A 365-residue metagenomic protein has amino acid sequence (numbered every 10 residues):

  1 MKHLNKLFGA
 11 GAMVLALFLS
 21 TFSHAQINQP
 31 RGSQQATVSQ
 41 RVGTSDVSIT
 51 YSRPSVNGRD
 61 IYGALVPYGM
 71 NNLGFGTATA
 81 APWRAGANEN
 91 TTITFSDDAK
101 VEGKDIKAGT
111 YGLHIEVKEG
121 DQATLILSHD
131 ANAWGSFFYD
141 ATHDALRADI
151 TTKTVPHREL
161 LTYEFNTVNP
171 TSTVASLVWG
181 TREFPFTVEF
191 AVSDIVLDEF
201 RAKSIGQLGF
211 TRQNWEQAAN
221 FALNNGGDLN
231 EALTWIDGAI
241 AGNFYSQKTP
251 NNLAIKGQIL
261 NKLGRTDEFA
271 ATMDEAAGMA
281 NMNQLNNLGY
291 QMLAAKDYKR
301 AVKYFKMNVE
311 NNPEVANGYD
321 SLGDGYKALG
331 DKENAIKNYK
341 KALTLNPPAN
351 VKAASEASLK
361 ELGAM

Functional and structural regions predicted by a protein language model:
K2-G11: Bacterial N-terminal signal peptides that target proteins for export
A10-S20: Bacterial N-terminal signal peptides
T21-A25: Sec/Tat signal peptide C-region and signal peptidase I cleavage site
Q26-R41, N88-D98: Short acidic, Pro/Gly- and aromatic-enriched capping/linker segments at domain boundaries
Q34-R59: N-terminal targeting signals for Sec/Tat export/insertion, comprising classic cleavable signal peptides
T50-A108, H114-N214: Extended, well-structured beta-strand/loop surface patches that form recognition or cofactor-anchoring regions within
Q213-D237, N243, K248-G318: Alpha-helical adaptor scaffolds
I336-M365: Terminal, low-structured helical/coil segments at or just beyond the last alpha-helical repeat
